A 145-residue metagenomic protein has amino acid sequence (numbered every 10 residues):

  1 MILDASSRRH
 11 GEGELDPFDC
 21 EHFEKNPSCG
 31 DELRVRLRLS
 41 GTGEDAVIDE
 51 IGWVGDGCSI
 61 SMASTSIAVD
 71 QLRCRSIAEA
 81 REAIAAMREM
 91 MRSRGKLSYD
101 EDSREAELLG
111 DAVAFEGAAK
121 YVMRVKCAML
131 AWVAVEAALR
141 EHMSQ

Functional and structural regions predicted by a protein language model:
M1-G11, R75-Q145: C-terminal binding/interaction regions
R8-G55: Structured beta-strand/loop patches that form or line metal/cofactor-binding pockets in enzymes
C29, I60, M123-C127: Secondary-structure capping and boundary motifs in well-ordered enzyme cores
L33, S66, K126: Active-site phosphate/pyrophosphate-handling residues
R38, A63-T65, E136-L139: Ubiquitous "structural anchor" signal
D56-M62: Short, thiol/selenol-centered motifs that function as redox-active sites or metal-ligating centers
S64-S76: Alpha-helical support elements that line or immediately flank enzyme active sites and cofactor-binding pockets
